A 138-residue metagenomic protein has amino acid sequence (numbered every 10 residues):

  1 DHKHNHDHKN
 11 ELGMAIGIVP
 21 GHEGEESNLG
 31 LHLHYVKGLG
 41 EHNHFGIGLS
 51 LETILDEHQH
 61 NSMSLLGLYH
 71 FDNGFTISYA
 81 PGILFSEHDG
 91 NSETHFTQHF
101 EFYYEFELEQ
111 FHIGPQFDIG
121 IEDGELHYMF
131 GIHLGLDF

Functional and structural regions predicted by a protein language model:
D1-I54, G135-D137: Short glycine/proline- and aromatic-enriched beta-strand/turn motifs that initiate or cap beta-hairpins
H8-N10, E25-L31, Q59-M63, F85 (+3 more regions): Residues that define the transmembrane beta-barrel architecture of outer-membrane proteins
N10, E41-I47, G74-I77, E105-G114: Repeated loop/turn-to-beta-strand initiation elements of outer-membrane beta-barrel proteins
M14-P20, L49-T53, L65, Y79-I83 (+1 more regions): Transmembrane beta-barrel strands of outer-membrane/channel proteins
I18, K37, G67-Y69, Y104-F106 (+2 more regions): Residue-level signature of outer-membrane beta-barrel architecture
P20-G24, L39-E41, T53-Q59, N73 (+2 more regions): Gram-negative outer-membrane beta-barrel proteins
S27-H34, M63-D72, S78, I83: Hydrophobic alpha-helical membrane segments
F100, E105-F106, E125-F138: Outer-membrane beta-barrel "beta-signal"
